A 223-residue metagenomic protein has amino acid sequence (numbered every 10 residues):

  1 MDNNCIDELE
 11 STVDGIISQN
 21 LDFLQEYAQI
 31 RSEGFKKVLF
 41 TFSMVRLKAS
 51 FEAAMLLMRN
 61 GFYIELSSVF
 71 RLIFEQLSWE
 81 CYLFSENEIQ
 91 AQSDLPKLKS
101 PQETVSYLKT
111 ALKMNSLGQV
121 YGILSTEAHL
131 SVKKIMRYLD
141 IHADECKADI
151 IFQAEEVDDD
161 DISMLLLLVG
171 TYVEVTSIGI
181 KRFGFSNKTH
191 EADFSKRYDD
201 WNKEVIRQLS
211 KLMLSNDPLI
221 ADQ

Functional and structural regions predicted by a protein language model:
M1-E75, E80, Q90-Q223: A cross-kingdom marker of C-terminal helix-rich interaction/assembly modules
S85: Anion-coordinating catalytic cores for phosphoryl-, nucleotidyl-, and glycosidic chemistry
